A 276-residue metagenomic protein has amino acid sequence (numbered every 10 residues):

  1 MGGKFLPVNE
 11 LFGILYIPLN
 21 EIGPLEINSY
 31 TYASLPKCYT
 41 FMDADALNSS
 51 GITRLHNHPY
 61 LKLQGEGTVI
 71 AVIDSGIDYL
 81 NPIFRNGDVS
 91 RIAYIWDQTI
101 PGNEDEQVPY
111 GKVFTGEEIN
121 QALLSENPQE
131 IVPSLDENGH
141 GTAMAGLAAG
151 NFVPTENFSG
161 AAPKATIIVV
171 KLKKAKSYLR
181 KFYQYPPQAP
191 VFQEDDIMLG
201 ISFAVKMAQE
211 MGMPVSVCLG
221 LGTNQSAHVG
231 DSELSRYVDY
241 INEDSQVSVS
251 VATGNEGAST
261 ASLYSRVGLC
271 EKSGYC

Functional and structural regions predicted by a protein language model:
M1-V69, G76-R91: Autoinhibitory propeptides
K4, T166, S248: Residue-level detector of anion-binding/catalytic polar loops
I27-Y30, G87, A162, G212 (+1 more regions): Short, well-ordered coil/turn elements that cap or connect secondary structure elements
C38, S75, D97, L172-A175 (+2 more regions): An acidic- and aromatic-residue-enriched active-site/binding cleft used to recognize and process polar
P59-Q193: Subtilisin-like serine protease catalytic core
N86-R91, L234-S235, L269: Glycine-rich, phosphate-binding/catalytic loops in enzymes
K176-V267: Substrate-binding/access-modulating region of protease and related hydrolase catalytic domains
S273-C276: Hydrophobic beta-strand segments within beta-rich accessory/binding domains
